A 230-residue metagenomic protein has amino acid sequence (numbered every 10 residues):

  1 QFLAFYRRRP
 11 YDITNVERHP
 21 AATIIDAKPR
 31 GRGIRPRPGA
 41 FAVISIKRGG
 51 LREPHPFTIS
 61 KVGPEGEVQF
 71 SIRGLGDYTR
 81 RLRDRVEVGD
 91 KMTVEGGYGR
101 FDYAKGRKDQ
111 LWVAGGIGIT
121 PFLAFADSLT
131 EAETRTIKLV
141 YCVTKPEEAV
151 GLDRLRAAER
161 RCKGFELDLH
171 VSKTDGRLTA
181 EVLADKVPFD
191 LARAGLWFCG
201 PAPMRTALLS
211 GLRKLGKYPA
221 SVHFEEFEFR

Functional and structural regions predicted by a protein language model:
Q1-R7, G74-R230: FNR/FR-type flavoprotein reductase catalytic core
A4-T93, V143-E147, R156, S172-T174: Ferredoxin-reductase
